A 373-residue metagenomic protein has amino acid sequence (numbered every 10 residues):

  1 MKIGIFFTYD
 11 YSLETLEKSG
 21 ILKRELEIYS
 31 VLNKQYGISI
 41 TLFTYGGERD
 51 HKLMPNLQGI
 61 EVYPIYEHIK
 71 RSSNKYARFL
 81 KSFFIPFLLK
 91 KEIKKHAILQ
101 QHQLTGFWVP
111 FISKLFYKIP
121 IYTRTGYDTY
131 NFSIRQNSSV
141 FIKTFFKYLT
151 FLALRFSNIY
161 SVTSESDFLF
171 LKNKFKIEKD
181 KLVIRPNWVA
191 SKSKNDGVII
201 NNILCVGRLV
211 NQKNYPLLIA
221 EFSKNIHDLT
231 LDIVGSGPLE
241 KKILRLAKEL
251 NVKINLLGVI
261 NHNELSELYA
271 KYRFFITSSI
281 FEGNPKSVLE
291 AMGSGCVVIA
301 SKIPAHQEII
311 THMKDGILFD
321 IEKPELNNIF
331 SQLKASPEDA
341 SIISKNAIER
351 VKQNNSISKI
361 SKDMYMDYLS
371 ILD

Functional and structural regions predicted by a protein language model:
M1-D50, S223: N-terminal subdomain of nucleotide-sugar transferases
G20-E27, C205-K224, P238-L244, L289: A conserved mid-protein helix/loop that constitutes part of the nucleotide-sugar donor-binding site
R24, T41-G46, E61-P64, K147-K194: Donor nucleotide-sugar binding/catalytic pocket of nucleotide-sugar-dependent glycosyltransferases
L26-V31, F87-K94, W108, I112-F116 (+1 more regions): Membrane-proximal helix-turn-helix segments that form the acceptor-binding/catalytic region of lipid-linked
Q101-G106, T125-G126: Short His-centered aromatic/hydrophobic patch
I280: Aromatic "clamp/platform" in nucleotide-sugar-dependent glycosyltransferases that forms part of the donor/acceptor
V297-A300: Short hydrophobic beta-strand element within catalytic cores of glycosyltransferases and related nucleotide-activated
H312-M313, I317-P324, Q332-P337: Conserved acidic donor-binding segment of nucleotide-sugar-dependent glycosyltransferases
